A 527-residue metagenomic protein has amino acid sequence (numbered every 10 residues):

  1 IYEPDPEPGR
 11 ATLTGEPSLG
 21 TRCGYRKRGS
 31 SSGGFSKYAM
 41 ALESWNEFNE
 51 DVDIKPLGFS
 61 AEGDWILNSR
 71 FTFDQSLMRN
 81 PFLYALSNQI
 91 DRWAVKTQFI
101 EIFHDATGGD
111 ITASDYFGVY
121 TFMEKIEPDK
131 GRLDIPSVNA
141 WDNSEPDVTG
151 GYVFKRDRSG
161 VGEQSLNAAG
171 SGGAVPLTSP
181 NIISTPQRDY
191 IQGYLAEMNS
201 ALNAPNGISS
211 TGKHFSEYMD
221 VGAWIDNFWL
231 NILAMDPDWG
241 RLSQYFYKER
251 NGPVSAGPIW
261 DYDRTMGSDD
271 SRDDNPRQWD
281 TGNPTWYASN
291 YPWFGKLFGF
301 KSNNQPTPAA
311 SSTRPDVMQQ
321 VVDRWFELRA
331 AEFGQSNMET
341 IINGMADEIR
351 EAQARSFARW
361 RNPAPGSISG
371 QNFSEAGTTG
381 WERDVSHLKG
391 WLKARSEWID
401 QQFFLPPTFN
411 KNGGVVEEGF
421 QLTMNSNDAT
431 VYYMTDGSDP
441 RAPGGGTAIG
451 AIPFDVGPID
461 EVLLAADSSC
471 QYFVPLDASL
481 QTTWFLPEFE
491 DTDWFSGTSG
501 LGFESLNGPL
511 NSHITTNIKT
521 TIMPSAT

Functional and structural regions predicted by a protein language model:
I1-F82: Conserved NTP-binding catalytic cores of kinases and kinase-like/nucleotidyltransferase enzymes across multiple kinase
L42, E217-N275: Active-site acidic catalytic loop and adjacent metal/ATP-binding pocket of ATP-dependent phosphoryl transfer enzymes
D53-P56, S69-R70, F122-A234, T285: ATP-dependent phospho-/nucleotidyl transfer catalytic cores
N88-F103, D236: Short, well-structured beta-strand/strand-turn elements
Q192, N199, N251-F403: C-terminal catalytic region of ATP-dependent kinase domains
Q371-S468: Short, compositionally stereotyped local motifs that mark structural "simplifiers"
D455-P509: Accessory carbohydrate-binding/adhesion or oligomerization-edge regions at the termini of glycan-active proteins
M523-T527: Short beta-strands within extracellular/lumenal beta-sheet-rich domains
